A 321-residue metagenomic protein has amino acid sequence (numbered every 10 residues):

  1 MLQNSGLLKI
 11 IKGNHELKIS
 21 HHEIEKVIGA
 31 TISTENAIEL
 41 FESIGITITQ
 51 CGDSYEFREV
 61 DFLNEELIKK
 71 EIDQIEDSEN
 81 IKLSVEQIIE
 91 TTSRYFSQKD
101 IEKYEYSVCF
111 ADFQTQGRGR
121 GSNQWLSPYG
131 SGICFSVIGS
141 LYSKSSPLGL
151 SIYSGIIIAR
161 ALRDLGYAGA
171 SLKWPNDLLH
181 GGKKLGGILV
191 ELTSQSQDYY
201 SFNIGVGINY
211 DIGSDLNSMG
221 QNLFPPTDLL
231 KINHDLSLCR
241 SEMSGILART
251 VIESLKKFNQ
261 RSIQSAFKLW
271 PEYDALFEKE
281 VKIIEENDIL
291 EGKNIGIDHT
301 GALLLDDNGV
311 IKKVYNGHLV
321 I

Functional and structural regions predicted by a protein language model:
M1-S43, Y142-S145, G149-A170, H180-I321: Long, positively charged amphipathic alpha-helical accessory segments at protein N-termini or as interdomain linkers
L2-R163: N-terminal lobe of the biotin/lipoate ligase/transferase fold
I48-T49, A168-K173: Short, well-structured beta-strand/strand-turn elements
E59, V137, W174, D306-D307: Residue-level recognition of conserved beta-strand positions in structured domain cores
K103-E105, W174, D288: Short, basic and Ser/Thr-rich N-terminal targeting/leader segments
